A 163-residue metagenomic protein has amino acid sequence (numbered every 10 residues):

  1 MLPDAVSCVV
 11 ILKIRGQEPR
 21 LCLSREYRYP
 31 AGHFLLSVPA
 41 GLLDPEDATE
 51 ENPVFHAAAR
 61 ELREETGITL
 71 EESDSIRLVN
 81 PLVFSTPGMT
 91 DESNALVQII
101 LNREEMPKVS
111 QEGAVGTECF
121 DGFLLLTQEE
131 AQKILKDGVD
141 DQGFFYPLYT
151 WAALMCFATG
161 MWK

Functional and structural regions predicted by a protein language model:
M1-L12, G16-R60, P81, V115-T117: Conserved Nudix-box catalytic region and its N-terminal flanking loop in Nudix hydrolases and closely related
L12-G16, Y27, I100-E105, Q128-E129: Short loop segments at secondary-structure junctions
C22, A57-L62, L148-M155: Extended, compositionally biased low-complexity polar/Lys-Gly-rich tracts and adjacent boundary/linker regions are
F34, P39-G41, V79, M89-T90 (+2 more regions): Nudix hydrolase/Nudix homology domain
P45-A48, T86, L135: A generic structural signal for short coil/turn motifs at secondary-structure boundaries
V54-G113: A contiguous pocket-lining binding segment that forms or flanks enzyme active sites
